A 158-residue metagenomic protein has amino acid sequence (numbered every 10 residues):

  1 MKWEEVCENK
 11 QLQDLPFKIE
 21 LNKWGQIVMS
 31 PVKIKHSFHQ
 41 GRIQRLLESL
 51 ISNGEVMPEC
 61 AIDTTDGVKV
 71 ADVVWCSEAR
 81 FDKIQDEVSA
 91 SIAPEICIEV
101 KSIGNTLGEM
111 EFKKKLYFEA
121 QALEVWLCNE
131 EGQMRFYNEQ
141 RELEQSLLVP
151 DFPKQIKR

Functional and structural regions predicted by a protein language model:
M1-R158: Gly/Pro/Ser/Thr-rich low-complexity, intrinsically disordered segments predominantly at protein N-termini
